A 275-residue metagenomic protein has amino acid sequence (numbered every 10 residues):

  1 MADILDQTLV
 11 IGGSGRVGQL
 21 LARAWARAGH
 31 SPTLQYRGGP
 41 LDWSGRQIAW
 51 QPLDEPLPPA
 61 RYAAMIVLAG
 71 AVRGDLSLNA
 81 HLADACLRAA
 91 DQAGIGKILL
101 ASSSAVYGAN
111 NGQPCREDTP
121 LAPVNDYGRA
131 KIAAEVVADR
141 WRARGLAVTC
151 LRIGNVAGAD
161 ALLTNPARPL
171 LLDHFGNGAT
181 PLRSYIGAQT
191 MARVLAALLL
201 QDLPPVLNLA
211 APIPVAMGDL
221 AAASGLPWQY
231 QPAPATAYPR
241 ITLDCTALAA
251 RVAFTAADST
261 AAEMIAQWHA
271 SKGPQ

Functional and structural regions predicted by a protein language model:
I4-A28: N-terminal Rossmann NAD(P)H-binding glycine-rich loop of SDR-like oxidoreductase domains
I11, Q35, L68, I98-S104 (+2 more regions): SDR active-site strand-loop-helix element
R46-A85: NAD(P)H-binding glycine-rich loop region in Rossmannoid oxidoreductase-like domains and their noncatalytic homologs
A85-D126: Conserved Rossmann-fold NAD(P)-dependent oxidoreductase catalytic core, especially the SDR/UDP-sugar
A130: Active-site helix of classical SDR
V136-A188: NAD(P)-dependent short-chain dehydrogenase/reductase
A192-R240, C245: Mid/C-terminal beta-alpha module of Rossmann-like enzyme folds, strongest in SDR-family dehydrogenases/epimerases
W228-Q275: C-terminal amphipathic/interface module of NAD(P)-dependent oxidoreductases and related NAD-binding regulators
